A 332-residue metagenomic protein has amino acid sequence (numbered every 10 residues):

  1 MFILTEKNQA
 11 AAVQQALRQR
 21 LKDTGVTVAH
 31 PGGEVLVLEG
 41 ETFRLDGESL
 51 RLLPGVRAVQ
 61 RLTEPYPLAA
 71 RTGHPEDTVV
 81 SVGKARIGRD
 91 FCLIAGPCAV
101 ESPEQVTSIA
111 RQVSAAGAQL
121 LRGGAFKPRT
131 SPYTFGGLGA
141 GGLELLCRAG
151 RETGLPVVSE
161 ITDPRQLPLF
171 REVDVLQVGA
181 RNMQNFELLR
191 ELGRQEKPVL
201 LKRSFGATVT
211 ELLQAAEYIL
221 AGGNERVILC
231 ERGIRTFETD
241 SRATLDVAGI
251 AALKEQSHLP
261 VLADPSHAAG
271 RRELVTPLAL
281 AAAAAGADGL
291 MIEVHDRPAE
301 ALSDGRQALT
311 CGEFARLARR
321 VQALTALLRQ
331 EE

Functional and structural regions predicted by a protein language model:
E6, L138, G154-R165, D174-E187 (+3 more regions): Catalytic beta/alpha-barrel core
G40, F91-S108, P132-G136, P156-E160 (+3 more regions): Active-site mouth loops of central-metabolism enzymes
E64-I94, R319, A326-E332: N-terminal amphipathic alpha-helix/helix-capping segment at the start of soluble metabolic enzymes
V80-C98, K127-P132, K254-A263: N-terminal small/glycine-rich loop or linker at the start of catalytic domains across soluble metabolic enzymes
R86, Q195-V294: Catalytic alpha/beta core domains of metabolic enzymes, predominantly
F91-P97, Q119-G123, V157-S159, L176-V178 (+4 more regions): Hydrophobic faces of well-ordered beta-strands that scaffold small-molecule active sites in alpha/beta enzyme cores
R122-A140, D296-R306: Glycine-rich, proline-tolerant flexible connector loops at the mouths of alpha/beta enzymes
F135-S159, E191-P198, V247-V261, Q307-R329: Alpha-helix-loop-beta-strand connector modules within alpha/beta enzyme cores
